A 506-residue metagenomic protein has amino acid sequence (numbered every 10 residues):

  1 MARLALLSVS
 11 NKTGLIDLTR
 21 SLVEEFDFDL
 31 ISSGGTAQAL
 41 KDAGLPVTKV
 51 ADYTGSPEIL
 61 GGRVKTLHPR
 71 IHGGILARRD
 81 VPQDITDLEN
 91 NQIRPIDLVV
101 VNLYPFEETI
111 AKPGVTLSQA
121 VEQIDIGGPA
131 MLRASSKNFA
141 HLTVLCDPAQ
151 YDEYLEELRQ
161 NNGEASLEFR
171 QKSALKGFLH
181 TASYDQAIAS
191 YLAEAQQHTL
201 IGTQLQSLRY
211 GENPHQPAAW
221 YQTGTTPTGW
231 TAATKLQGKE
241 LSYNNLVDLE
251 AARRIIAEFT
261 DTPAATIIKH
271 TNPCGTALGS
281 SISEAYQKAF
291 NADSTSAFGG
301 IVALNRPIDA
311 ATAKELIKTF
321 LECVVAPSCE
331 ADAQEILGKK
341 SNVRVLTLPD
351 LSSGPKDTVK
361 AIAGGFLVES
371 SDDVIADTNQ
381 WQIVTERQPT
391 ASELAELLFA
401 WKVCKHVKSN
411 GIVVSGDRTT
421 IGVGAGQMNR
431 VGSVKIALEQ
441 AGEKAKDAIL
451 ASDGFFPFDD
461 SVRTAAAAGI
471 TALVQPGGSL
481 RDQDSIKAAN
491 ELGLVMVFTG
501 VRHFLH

Functional and structural regions predicted by a protein language model:
M1-Y53: N-terminal glycine-/serine-/threonine-rich phosphate-binding loop
A2-L7, L98, Y104, Y184-H506: ATP-dependent carboxylate/acyl-activation modules
V23-E24, K41, D125, S136 (+3 more regions): Anion (oxyanion) recognition and catalysis
L30, V47, L142-V144, V345 (+1 more regions): Hydrophobic beta-strand scaffold residues
G35-F106: Glycine-rich nucleotide/cofactor/substrate-binding loop typically near the N-terminus or early in the first domain
R79-I126, R133-S135, W381-A391: Active-site/ligand-binding-proximal alpha/beta "capping" segment
M131, N138-Y154: Mobile "lid/hinge" segments at catalytic clefts and subdomain interfaces of large enzymes
A149, E153-L200, L208: Non-catalytic interaction/clamp surfaces of large macromolecular machines
